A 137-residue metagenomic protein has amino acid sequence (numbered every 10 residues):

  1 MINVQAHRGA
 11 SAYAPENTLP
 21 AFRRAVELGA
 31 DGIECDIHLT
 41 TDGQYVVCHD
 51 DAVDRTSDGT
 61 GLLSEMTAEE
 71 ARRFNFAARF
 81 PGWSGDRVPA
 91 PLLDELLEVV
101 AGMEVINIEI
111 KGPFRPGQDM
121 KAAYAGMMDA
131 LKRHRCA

Functional and structural regions predicted by a protein language model:
M1-A137: Phosphate-group recognition and catalysis centered on beta-loop-alpha active-site segments
